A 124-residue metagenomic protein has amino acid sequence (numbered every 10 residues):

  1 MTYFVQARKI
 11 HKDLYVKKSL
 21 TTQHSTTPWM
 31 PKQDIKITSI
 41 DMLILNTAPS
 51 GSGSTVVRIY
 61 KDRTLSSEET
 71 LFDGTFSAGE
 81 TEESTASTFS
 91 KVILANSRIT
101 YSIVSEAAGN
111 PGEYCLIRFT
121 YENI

Functional and structural regions predicted by a protein language model:
T2-K18, S105-I124: C-terminal interaction-tip segments
L14-H24, T75-E80: Extracellular beta-rich ligand/substrate-recognition surface
S19-Q33, S84-T85: Short beta-strands within extracellular/lumenal beta-sheet-rich domains
I35-T47: A short beta-strand element within beta-rich, extracytoplasmic domains of secreted/secretory-pathway proteins
I44-S54, E106-P111: Extended, low-complexity, turn-rich repeat/linker tracts enriched in Gly/Pro/Ser/Thr and Asp/Glu that occur
G51-L65: Short, surface-exposed beta-strand/strand-loop-strand elements in extracellular ectodomains
E68-T88: Extracellular carbohydrate recognition and processing domains and analogous Trp-centered ligand-binding platforms
S90-A107: Noncatalytic modules at the cell exterior or secretory-pathway interfaces, chiefly beta-strand-rich lectin/adhesion
